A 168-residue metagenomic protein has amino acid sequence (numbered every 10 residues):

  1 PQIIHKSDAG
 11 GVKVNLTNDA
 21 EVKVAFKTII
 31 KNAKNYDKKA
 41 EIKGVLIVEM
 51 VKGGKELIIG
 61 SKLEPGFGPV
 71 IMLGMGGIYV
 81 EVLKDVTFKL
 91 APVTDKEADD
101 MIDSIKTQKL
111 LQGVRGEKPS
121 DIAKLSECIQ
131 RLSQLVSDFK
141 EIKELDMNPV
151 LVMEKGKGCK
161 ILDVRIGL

Functional and structural regions predicted by a protein language model:
P1-L168: ATP-dependent carboxylate/acyl-activation modules
